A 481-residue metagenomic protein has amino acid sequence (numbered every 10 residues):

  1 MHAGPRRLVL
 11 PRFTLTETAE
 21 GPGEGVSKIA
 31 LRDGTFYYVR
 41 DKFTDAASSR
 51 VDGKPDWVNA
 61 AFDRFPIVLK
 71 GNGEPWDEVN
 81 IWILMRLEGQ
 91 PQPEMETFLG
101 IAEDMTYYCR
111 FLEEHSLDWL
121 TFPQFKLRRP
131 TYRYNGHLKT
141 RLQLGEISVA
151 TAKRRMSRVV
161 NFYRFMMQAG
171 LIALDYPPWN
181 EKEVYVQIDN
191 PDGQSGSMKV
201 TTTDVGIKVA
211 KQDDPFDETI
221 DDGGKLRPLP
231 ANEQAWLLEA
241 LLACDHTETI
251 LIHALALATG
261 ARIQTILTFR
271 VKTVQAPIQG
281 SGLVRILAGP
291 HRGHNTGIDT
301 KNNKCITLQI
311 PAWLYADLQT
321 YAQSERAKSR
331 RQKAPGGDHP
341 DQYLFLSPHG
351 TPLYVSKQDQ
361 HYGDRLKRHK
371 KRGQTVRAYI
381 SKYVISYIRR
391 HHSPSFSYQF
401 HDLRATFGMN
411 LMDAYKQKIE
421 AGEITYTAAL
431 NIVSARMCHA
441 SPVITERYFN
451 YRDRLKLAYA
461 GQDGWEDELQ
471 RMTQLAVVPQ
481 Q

Functional and structural regions predicted by a protein language model:
M1-I172, Y343-F345, Q480-Q481: Charge-rich, intrinsically disordered N-terminal extensions that act as flexible nucleic-acid engagement or regulatory
Q168-A173, A256-G282: Short, charged phosphate-coordinating catalytic segments
A231-I263, A429: Basic, Lys/Arg- and aromatic-enriched nucleic-acid-binding interface segment
F269-T320, S324-Q342: Conserved tyrosine-mediated DNA breakage-rejoining catalytic core shared by Y-recombinases
I298-Q319, D341-K382, Q399: C-terminal catalytic core of Y-nucleophile DNA break-rejoin enzymes
D364-A435: Short, basic (Lys/Arg/His-rich) helix/loop patches that form interaction surfaces in the mid-to-C-terminal regions
R436-D463: Catalytic-site neighborhood detector that most strongly recognizes the C-terminal catalytic loop/helix of tyrosine
Q462-Q481: C-terminal secondary-structure termini that scaffold catalytic or DNA-interacting sites
